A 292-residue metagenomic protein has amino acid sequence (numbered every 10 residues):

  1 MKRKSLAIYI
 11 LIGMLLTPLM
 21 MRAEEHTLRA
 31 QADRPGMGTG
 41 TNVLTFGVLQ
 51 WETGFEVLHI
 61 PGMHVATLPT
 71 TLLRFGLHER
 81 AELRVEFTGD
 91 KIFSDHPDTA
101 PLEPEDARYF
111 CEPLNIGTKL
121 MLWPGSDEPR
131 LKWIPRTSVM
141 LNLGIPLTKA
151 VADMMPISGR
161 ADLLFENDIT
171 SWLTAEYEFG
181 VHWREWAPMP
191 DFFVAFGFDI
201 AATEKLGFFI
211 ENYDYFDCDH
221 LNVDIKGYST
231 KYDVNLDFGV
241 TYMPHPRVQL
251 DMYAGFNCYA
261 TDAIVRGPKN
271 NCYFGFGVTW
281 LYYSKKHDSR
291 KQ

Functional and structural regions predicted by a protein language model:
M1-I10: Bacterial N-terminal signal peptides that target proteins for export
K4, T17-A23: Absolute N-terminal positional cue centered near the fourth residue
Y9-P18: Bacterial N-terminal signal peptides
A23-Q292: Transmembrane beta-barrel domains of Gram-negative outer membranes and organellar outer membranes
